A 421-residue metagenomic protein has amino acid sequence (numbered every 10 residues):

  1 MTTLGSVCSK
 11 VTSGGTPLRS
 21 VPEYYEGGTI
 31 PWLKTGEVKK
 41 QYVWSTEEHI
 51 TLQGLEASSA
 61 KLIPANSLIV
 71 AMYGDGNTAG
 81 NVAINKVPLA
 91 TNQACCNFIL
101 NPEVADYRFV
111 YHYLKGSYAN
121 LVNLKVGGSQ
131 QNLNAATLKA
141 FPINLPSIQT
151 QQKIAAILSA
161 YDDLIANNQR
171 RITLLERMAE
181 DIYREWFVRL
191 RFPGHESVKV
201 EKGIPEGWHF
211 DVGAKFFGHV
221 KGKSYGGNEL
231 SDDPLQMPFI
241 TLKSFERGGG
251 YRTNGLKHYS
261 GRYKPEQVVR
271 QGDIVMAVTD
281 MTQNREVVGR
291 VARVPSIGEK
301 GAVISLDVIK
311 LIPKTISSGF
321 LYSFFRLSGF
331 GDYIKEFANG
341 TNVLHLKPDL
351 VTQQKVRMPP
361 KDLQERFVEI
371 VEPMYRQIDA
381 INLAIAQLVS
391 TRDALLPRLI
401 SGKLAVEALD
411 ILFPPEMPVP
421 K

Functional and structural regions predicted by a protein language model:
M1-G15, K40, A140-R189, P193-S224 (+4 more regions): Non-catalytic DNA-recognition/assembly elements of restriction-modification systems
T3-E23, G36-A65, T91, D211-E229 (+2 more regions): Sequence-specific dsDNA recognition surfaces
P17-Y25, K125-G127, G194-S197, G226-P234 (+1 more regions): Short coil/turn segments at secondary-structure boundaries
K34-T35, S45-E47, T51-K115, T241 (+3 more regions): A short beta-sheet element
L89-C96, G127-Q152, E299-D307, I334-E365: A short glycine-rich beta-alpha junction/loop motif
D106-T137, K314-L350, D410, P414-V419: Short, positively charged
G248, R398-K421: Acidic, low-complexity, intrinsically disordered peripheral segments
